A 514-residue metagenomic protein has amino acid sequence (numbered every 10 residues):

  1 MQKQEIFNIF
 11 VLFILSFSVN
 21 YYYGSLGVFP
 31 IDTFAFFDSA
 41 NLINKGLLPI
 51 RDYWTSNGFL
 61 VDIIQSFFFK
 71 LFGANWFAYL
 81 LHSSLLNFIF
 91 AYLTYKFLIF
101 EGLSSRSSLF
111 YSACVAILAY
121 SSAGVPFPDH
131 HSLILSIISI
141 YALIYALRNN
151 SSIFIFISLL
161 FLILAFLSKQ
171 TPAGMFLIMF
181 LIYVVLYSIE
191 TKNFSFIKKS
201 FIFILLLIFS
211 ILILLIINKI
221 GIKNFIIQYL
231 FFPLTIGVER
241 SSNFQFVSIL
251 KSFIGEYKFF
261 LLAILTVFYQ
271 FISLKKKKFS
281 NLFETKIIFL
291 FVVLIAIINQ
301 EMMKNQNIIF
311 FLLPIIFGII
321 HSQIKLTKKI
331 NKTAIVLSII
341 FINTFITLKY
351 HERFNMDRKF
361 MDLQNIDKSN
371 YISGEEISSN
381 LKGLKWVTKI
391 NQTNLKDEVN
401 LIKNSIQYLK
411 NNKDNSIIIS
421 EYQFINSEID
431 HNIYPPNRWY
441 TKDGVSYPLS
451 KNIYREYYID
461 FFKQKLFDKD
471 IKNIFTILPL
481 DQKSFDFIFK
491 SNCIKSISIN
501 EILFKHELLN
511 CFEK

Functional and structural regions predicted by a protein language model:
G24-S39, I50-F67, A74-F77, I222: Extracytoplasmic catalytic/substrate-binding loops of multi-pass membrane glycan-assembly enzymes
L81-L103, I138-Y141, S273: Transmembrane-helix motifs of polytopic, lipid-linked glycan transferases
I89-Y120, N150-I153: Transmembrane-helix signature of polytopic, membrane-embedded enzymes that assemble or transfer cell-envelope glycans
L93, S132-N149, F154-I163, L181-V185 (+1 more regions): Specific aromatic-rich, kink-prone transmembrane helix
G124-S132: Short acidic/glycine- and proline-prone juxtamembrane loop motifs at membrane-interface regions of multi-pass membrane
A142-L164, N193-I204, F283-V292: Short hydrophobic alpha-helices at membrane interfaces in multi-pass membrane enzymes
F154-P172, F176-L181, L290-E301: Membrane-interface alpha helices of multi-pass inner-membrane proteins
T171-P172, T344-F512: Extracytoplasmic
